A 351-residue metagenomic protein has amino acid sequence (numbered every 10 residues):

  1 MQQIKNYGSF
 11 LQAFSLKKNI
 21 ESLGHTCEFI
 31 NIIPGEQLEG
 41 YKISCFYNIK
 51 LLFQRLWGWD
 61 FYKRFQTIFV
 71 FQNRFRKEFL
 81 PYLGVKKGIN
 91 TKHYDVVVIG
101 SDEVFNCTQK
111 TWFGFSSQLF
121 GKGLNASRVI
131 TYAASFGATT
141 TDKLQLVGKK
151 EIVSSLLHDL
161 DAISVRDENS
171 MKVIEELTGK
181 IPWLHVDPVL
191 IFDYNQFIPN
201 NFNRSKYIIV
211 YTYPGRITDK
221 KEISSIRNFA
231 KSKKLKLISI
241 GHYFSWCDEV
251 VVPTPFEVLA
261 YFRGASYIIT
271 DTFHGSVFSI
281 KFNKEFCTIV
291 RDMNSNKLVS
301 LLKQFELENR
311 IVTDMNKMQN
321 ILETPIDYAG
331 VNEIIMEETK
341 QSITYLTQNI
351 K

Functional and structural regions predicted by a protein language model:
M1-K351: Active-site anion-handling motifs in enzyme catalytic cores
